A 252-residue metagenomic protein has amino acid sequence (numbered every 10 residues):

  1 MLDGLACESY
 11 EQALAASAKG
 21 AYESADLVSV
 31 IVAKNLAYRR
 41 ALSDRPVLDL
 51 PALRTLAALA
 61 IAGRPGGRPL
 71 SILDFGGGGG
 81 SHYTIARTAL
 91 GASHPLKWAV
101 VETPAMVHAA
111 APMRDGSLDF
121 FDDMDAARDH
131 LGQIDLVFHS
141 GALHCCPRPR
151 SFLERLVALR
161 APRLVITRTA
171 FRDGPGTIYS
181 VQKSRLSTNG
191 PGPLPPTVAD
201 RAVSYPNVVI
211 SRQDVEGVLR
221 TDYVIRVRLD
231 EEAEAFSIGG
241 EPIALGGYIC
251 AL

Functional and structural regions predicted by a protein language model:
A15-R68: Class I SAM-dependent methyltransferase Rossmann-like catalytic core, especially the SAM/SAH-binding loop
R68-G79: Conserved class I S-adenosyl-L-methionine
G77-A126: Class I SAM-dependent methyltransferase SAM/SAH-binding core
D135-P149: A short SAM/SAH-binding and catalytic strip from SAM-dependent methyltransferases
C145-L159, I166: A short, conserved alpha-helix within the catalytic core of class I
R160-S180: Conserved beta-strand signature within the Rossmann-like core of class I S-adenosyl-L-methionine
G174-Y205: Short, glycine-/aromatic-enriched active-site segment of Class I SAM-dependent methyltransferases
R201-D230: Short alpha-helix
